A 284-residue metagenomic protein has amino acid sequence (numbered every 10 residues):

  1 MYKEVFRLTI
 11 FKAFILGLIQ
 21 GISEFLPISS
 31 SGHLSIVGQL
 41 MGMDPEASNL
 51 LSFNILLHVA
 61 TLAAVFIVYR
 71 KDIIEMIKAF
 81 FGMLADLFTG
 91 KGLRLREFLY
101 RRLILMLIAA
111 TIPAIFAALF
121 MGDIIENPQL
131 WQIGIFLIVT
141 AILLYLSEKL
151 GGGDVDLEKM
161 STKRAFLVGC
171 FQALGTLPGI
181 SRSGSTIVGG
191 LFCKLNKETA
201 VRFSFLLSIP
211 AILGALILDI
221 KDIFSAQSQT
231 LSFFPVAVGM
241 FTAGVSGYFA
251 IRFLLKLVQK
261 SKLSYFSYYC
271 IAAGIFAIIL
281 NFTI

Functional and structural regions predicted by a protein language model:
M1-I284: Multi-pass membrane proteins that catalyze or facilitate reactions on polyprenyl-/lipid-phosphate substrates and their
